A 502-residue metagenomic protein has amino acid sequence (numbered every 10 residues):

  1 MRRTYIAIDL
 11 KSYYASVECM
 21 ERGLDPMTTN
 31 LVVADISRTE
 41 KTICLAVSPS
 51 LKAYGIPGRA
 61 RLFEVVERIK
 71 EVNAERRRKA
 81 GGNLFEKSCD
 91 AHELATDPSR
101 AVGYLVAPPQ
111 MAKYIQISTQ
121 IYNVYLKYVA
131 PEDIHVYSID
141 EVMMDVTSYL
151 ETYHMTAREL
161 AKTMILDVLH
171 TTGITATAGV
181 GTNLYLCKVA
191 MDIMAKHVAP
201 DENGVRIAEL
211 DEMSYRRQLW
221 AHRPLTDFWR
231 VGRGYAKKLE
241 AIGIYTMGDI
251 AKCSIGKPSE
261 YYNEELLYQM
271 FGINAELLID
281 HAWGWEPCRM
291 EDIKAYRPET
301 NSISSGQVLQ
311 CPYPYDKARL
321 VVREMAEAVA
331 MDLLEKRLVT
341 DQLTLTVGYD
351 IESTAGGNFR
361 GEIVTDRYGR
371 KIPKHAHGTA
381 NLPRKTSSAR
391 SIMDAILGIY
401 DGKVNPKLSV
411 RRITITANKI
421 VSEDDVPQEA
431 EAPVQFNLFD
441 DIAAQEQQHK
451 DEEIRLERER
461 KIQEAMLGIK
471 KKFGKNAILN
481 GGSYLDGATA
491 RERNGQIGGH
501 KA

Functional and structural regions predicted by a protein language model:
M1-W283, P287-M290, A443-A502: Gly/Gly-Pro- and Ser/Thr-rich, intrinsically disordered tail segments characteristic of DNA damage-repair and tolerance
R2-T4, I174, D341, S409-R411 (+1 more regions): Residues at beta-strand starts and edge strands
A7, D227, Y235-V410: DNA-contacting surface of Y-family translesion DNA polymerases
K11-Y13, S37-K41, Y349-T354, I420-E423: Short, charged/polar surface micro-motifs in flexible loops or helix N-caps
V17, K371-A502: Acidic, metal-coordinating catalytic segment for phosphate/diphosphate chemistry, firing primarily on the Nudix
V32, T346, T414-T416: Beta-strand cores of modular interaction/reader domains in eukaryotic scaffold and signaling proteins, especially PDZ
T175-T177, T344, T414: Residues at or immediately flanking beta-strands
V189-A190, A355-N358, D425-Q428: Short, well-ordered secondary-structure micro-motifs
